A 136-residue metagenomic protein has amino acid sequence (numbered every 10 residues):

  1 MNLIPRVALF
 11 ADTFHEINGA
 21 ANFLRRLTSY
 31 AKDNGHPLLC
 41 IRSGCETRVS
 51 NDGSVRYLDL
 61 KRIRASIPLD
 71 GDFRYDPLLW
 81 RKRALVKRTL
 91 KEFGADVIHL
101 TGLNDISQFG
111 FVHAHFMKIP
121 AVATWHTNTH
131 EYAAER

Functional and structural regions predicted by a protein language model:
M1-R56, K61, L90-F93: N-terminal subdomain of nucleotide-sugar transferases
V7, V97, A114-Y132: Active-site proximal beta-strand in glycosyltransferases
L27, V86, G110: Aromatic/hydrophobic pocket-lining residues that form π-stacking "cages" and hydrophobic walls in ligand
K32, F111, H115: Anion (oxyanion) recognition and catalysis
G44, R81-K82, L103-I106: Short beta->alpha connector loops
S54-R88: A short, charged, and often flexible helix/loop element on the N-terminal side of the glycosyltransferase catalytic
A65-D70, T124-R136: Acceptor-binding helix/loop patch of EC 2.4 sugar-transfer enzymes, predominantly nucleotide-sugar-dependent
V86-S107, P120-T124: Short N-terminal targeting/anchoring amphipathic segment
